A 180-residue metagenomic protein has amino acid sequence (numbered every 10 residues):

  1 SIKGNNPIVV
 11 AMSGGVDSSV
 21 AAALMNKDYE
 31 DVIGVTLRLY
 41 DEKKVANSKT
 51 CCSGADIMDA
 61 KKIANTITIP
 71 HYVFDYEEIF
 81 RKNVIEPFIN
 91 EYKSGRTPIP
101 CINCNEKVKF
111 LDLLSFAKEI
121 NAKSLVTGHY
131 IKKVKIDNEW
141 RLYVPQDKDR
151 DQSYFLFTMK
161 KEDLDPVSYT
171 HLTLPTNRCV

Functional and structural regions predicted by a protein language model:
S1-F157: ATP-dependent adenylation/nucleotidyltransferase module used to activate substrates
N47, D165-P166: Short, glycine-/aromatic-enriched active-site segment of Class I SAM-dependent methyltransferases
S153, P166-S168: Glycine-rich phosphate-binding loop of ATP-grasp-fold ATP-dependent ligases
K160-D163: His/Asp/Glu-rich metal-coordinating catalytic cores of metallo-dependent phosphodiesterases/hydrolases acting on
T170-T176: Conserved small/polar residues in nucleotide/adenosyl-binding loops
